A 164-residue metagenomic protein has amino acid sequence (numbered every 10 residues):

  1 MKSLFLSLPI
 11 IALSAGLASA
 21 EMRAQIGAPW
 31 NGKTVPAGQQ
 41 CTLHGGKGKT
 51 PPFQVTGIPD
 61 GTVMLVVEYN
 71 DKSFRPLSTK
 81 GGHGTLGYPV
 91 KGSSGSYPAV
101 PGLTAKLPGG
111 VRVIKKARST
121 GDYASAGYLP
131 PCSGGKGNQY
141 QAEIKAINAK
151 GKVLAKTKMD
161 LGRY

Functional and structural regions predicted by a protein language model:
M1-L4: Positively charged n-region of N-terminal signal peptides that target proteins for export
P9-S19: Hydrophobic h-region of N-terminal signal peptides that target proteins for export in Gram-negative bacteria
A20-Y164: N-terminus-centered regions that define maturation/targeting leaders and the start of the first functional domain
